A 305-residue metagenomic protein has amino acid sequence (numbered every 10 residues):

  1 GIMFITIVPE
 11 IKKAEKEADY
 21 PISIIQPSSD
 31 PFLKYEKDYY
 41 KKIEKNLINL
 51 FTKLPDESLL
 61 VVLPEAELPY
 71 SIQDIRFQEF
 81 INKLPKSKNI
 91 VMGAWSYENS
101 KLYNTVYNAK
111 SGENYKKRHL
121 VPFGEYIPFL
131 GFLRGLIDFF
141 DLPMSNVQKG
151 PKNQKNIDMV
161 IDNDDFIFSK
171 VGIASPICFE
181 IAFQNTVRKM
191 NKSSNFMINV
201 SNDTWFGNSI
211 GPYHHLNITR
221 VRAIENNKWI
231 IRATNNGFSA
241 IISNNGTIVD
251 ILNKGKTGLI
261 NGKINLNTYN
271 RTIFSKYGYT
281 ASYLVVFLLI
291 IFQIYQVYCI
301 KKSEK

Functional and structural regions predicted by a protein language model:
G1-F4: Hydrophobic membrane-insertion alpha-helices, especially the h-region of bacterial N-terminal signal peptides
T6-G124, N146, N156-S169, S175-F179 (+1 more regions): Soluble catalytic regions of membrane-associated enzymes that act on cell-envelope and secretory-pathway components
L60, A66-L68, Q73-M92, E98 (+2 more regions): CN hydrolase (nitrilase-like) catalytic-core segments centered on the catalytic cysteine and neighboring Lys/Glu
N104-N108, Q154-I157, F238-I242, I260-G262: Short beta-strand scaffold segments in enzyme catalytic cores
L120-D141, W205-F206: Flexible, solvent-exposed short loops/turns enriched in glycine
T257-A281: Short, aromatic-rich amphipathic segments at membrane interfaces that lie adjacent to a transmembrane helix or signal
S275-K301: Selective detector of the "anchor" transmembrane alpha-helix that sits immediately C-terminal
S303-K305: Cytoplasmic C-terminal tails of single-pass
